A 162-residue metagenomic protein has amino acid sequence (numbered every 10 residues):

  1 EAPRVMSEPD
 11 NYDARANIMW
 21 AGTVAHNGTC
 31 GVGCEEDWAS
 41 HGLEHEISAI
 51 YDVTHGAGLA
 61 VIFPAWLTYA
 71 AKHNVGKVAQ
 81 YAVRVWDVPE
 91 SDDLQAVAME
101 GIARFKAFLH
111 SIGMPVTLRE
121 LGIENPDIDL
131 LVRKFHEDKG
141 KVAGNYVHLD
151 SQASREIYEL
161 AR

Functional and structural regions predicted by a protein language model:
E1-R104: Active-site segments that bind and position negatively charged phosphate/pyrophosphate groups
V85, P89-R162: C-terminal charged capping/lid subdomain of soluble metabolic enzymes
